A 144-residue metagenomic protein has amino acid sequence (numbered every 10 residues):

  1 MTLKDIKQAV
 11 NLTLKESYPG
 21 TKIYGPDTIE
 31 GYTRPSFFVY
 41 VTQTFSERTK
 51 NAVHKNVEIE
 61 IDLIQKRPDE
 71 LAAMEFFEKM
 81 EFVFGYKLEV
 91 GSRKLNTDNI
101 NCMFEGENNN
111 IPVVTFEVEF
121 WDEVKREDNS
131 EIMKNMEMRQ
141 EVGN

Functional and structural regions predicted by a protein language model:
M1-Y24, Q43-N144: Charged, amphipathic alpha-helical segments and their flanking helix caps
Y24-R34: Short acidic low-complexity segments
R34-T42: A short, hydrophobic beta-strand-centered structural micro-motif
